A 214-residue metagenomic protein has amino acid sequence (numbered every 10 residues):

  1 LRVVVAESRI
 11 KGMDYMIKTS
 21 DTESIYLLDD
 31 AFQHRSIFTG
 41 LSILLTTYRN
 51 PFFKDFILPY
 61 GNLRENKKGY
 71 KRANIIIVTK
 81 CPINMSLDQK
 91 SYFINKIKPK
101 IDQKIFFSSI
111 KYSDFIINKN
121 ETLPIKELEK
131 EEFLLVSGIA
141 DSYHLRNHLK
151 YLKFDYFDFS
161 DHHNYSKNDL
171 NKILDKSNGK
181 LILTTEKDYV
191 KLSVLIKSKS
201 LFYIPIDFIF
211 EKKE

Functional and structural regions predicted by a protein language model:
L1-P99: Phosphate/Mg2+-binding loops and adjacent switch elements in nucleotide/diphosphate-handling enzyme cores
K18-S24, L128-E129, D175-K180: Glycine-rich phosphate-binding loop signature in dinucleotide/nucleotide-binding domains
D29, A73, S108, G138 (+1 more regions): Residue-level signal for inorganic ion chemistry
I37-F38, K67-R72, K98-I101, E127-E129 (+2 more regions): Short, conserved loop/helix-junction motifs that constitute active-site signature segments in enzyme catalytic cores
I43-T46, Y70-C81, K96-Y112, K130 (+2 more regions): Conserved beta-strand/loop subsegment of P-loop NTPase cores
K111-F115, S160-H163, K199-E214: Short, flexible loop segments at boundaries between secondary-structure elements
S113-L123: Acidic anion/phosphate-binding donor-loop and adjacent secondary structure in glycosyltransferase catalytic cores
S142-S177, L181-L192: A C-terminal functional module that forms or caps the active site or interfaces directly with catalytic machinery
